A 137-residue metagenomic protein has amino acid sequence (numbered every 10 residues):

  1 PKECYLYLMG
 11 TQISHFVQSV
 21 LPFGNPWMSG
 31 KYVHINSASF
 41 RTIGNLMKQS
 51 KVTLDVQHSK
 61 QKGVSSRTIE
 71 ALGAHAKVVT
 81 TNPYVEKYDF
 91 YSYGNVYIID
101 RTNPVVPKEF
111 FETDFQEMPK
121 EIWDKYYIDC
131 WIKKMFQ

Functional and structural regions predicted by a protein language model:
P1-Q61, S65, T80-Y91, Y127-M135: Nucleotide-sugar donor-binding catalytic core of glycosyltransferases
W27-K31, G73, K77-Q137: Pol beta-like nucleotidyltransferase catalytic core
K48-S50, E70-H75: Conserved donor-binding/catalytic loop of nucleotide-activated donor transferases
